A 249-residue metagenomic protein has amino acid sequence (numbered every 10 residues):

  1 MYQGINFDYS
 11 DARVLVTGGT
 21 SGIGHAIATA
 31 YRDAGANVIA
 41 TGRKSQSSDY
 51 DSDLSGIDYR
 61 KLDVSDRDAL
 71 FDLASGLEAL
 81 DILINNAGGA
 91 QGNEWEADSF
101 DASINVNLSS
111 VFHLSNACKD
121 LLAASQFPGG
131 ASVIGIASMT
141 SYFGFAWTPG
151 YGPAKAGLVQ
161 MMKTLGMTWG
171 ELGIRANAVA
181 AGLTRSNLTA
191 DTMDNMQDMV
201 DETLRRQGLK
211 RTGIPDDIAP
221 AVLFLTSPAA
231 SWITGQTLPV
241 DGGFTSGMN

Functional and structural regions predicted by a protein language model:
M1-I5, F143, L223, T234-N249: Short C-terminal tail/terminal secondary-structure segment of NAD(P)H-dependent dehydrogenase/reductase domains
T20-S21: Conserved glycine-rich cofactor-binding loop
G92-I104, T203: Substrate-binding pocket helix/loop in short-chain dehydrogenase/reductase
S115, A154, M162: Active-site helix of classical SDR
S138: Residue(s) in the substrate-gating loop at a strand-loop-helix junction that position the organic substrate next
G170, R175, I233-G235: Short, small/polar-rich loop/turn modules that mediate ligand/substrate recognition or access, typified
A178-A181, D198-I233, V240-G242: C-terminal helical subdomain
